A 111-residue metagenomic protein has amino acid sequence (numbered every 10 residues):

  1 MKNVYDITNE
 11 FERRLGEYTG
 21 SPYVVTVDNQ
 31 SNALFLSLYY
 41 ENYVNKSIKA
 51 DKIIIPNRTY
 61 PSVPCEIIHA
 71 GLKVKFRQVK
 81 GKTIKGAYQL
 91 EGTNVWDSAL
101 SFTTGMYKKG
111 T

Functional and structural regions predicted by a protein language model:
M1-N9: A glycine-/small-polar-enriched, mobile loop at the entrance of the PLP active site in fold-type I
K2, Y23-V25, K73, L90: Short N-terminal micro-motifs specific to bacterial/archaeal maturation and metal-cluster initiation sites
N9-K52, E66-H69: Phosphate-binding glycine-rich loop
T26, T83-I84, T103: A short, glycine-/small-residue-rich helix N-cap motif at loop->alpha-helix starts within glycosyltransferase
S31, Y60, F102: Conserved SAM/SAH-binding loop
F35, V63-P64, T103-T104: Short catalytic/ligand-binding loop motif for oxyanion handling, primarily in non-cytosolic enzymes, centered on
Y39-S98: PLP-dependent aminotransferase-like
G92-T111: Conserved active-site segment immediately N-terminal to the catalytic lysine that forms the internal aldimine
